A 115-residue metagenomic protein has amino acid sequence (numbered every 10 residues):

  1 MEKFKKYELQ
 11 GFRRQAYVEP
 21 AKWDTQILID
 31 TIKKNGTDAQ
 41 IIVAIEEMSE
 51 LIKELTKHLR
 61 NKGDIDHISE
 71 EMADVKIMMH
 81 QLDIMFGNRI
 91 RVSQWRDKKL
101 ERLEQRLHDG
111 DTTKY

Functional and structural regions predicted by a protein language model:
E2-Y115: Flexible "arm" and connector segments at domain edges
